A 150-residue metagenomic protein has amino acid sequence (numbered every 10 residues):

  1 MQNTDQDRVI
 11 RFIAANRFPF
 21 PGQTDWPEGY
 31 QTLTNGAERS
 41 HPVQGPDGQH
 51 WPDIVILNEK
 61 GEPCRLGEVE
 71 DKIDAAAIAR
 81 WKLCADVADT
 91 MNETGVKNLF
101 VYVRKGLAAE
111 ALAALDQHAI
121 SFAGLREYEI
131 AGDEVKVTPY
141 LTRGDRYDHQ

Functional and structural regions predicted by a protein language model:
M1, R11, P21-T24, E28 (+2 more regions): Non-catalytic C-terminal interaction segments of nucleic acid-processing enzymes
M1-Q6, P21-P63, I73-A75: Active-site metal-binding core of divalent-cation-utilizing nuclease and nuclease-like domains
D5-D7, D25, D47, D53 (+5 more regions): Acidic-enriched, low-complexity/disordered segments with a strong bias for Aspartate over Glutamate
Q6, I10-A14: Short, highly selective alpha-helical patches that border small-molecule cofactor pockets in redox/cofactor-processing
N16-F18: N-terminal beta-strand-loop-alpha-helix module at the start of alpha/beta ligand-binding or catalytic domains
E28, E38, E59-E62, E68-D71 (+4 more regions): Glutamate identity and glutamate-enriched acidic tracts
E62-C64, E70-A123: Catalytic cores of nucleic-acid endonucleases
